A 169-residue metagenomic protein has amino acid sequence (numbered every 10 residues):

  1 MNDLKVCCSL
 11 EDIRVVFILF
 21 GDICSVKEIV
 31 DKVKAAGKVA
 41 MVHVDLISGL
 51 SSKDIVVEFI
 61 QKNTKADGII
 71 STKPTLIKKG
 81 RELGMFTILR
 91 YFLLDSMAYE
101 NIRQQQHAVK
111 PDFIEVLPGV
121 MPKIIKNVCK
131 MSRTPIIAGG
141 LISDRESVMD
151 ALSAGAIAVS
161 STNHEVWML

Functional and structural regions predicted by a protein language model:
M1, G21, H43-G49, P74-T75 (+4 more regions): Active-site beta-loop-alpha junctions enriched in small/polar residues
L4, S25-K27, K32, A36-A66 (+3 more regions): N-terminal active-site wall of soluble small-molecule enzyme domains
C7, K73, I114, A151: Conserved, mostly hydrophobic/aromatic
E11-I23, V30-V33: A positional/architectural concept
R14-I18, A40-V44, I69-I70, T87-Y91 (+3 more regions): Hydrophobic faces of well-ordered beta-strands that scaffold small-molecule active sites in alpha/beta enzyme cores
I18-F20, P118-I124, G140-L169: Glycine-rich phosphate-binding active-site loops on the catalytic face of alpha/beta enzymes
V57-I70, Q104-I114, A154-V159: Structural recognition of alpha->loop->beta junctions
F86-I124, H164, M168: Glycine/Thr-rich beta-alpha phosphate-binding loop at enzyme active sites
